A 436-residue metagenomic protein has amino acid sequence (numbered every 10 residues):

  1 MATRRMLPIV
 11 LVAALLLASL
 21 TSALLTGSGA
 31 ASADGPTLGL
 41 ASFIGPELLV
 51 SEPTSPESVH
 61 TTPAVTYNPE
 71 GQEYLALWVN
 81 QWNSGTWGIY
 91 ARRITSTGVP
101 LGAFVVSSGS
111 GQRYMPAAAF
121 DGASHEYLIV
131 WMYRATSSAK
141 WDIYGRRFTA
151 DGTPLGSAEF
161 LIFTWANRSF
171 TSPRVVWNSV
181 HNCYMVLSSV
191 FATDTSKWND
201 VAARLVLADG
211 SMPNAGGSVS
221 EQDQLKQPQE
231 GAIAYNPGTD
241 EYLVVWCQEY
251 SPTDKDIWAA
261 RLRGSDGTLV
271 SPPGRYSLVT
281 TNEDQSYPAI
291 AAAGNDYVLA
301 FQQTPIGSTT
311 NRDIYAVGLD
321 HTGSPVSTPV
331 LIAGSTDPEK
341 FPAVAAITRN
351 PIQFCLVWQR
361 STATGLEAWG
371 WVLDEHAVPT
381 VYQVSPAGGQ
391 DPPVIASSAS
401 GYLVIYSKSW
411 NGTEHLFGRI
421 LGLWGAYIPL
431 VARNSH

Functional and structural regions predicted by a protein language model:
M1-A13: Bacterial N-terminal signal peptides that target proteins for export
V10-T26: Bacterial N-terminal signal peptides
T26-G27, A158: Polar helix-capping/helix-linker motif
A33-G425: Extracellular, repeat-based ectodomains that mediate carbohydrate processing or recognition
P429: Conserved functional hotspot residues at active sites or interaction interfaces
S435-H436: Short, solvent-exposed mixed-charge patches
